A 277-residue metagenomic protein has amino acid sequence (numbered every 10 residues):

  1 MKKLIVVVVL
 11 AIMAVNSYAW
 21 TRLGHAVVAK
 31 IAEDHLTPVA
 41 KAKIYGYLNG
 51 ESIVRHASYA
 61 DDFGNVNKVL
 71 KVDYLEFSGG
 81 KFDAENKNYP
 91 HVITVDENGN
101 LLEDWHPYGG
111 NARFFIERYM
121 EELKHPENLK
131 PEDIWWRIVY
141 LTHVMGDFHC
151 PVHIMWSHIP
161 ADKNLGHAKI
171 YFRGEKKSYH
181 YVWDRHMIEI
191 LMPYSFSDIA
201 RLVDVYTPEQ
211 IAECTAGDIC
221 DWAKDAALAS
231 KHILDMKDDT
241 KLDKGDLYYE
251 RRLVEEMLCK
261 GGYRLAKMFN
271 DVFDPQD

Functional and structural regions predicted by a protein language model:
L4-M13: Sec-dependent N-terminal signal peptides
Y18-V144, P151, W156-D277: N-terminal, motif-rich segments that launch catalysis or mediate targeting to/interaction with membranes, typified by
